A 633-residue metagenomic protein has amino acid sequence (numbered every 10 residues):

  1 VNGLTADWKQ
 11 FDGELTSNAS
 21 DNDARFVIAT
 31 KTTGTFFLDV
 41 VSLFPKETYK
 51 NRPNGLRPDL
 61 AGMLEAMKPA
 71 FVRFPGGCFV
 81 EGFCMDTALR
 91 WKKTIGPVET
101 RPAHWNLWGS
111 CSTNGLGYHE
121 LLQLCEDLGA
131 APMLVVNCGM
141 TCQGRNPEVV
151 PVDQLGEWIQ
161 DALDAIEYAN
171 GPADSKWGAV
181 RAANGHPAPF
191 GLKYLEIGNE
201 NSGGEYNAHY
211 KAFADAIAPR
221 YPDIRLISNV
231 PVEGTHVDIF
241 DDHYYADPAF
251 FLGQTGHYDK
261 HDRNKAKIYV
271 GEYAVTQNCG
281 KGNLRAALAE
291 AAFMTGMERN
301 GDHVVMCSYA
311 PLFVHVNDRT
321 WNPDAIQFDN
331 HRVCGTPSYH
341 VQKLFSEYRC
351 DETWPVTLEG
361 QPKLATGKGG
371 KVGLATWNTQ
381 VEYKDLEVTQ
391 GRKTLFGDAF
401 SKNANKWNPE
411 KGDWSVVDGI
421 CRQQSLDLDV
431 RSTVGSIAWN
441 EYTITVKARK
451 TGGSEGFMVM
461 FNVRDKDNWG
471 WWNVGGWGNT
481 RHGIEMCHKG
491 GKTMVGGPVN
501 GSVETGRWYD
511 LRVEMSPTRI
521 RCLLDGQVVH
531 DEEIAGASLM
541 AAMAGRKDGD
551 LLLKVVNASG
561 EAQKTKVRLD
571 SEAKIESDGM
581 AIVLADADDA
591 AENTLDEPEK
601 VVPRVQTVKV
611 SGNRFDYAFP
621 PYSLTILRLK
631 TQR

Functional and structural regions predicted by a protein language model:
F11-S42, W177, A182-N184, K363 (+4 more regions): Extracellular beta-strand ligand-recognition surfaces/modules
N22-F26, G453-V463, L524, Q563-T565: Beta-strand acidic-aromatic groove motif in beta-rich domains, primarily in extracellular
N51-G77, P355-V356, K363-T366, G370-D413: Extracellular carbohydrate-recognition regions
V80-Y118, R145-Q160, E167, G171-E196: Aromatic- and acidic-residue-enriched carbohydrate-binding clefts of CAZyme catalytic domains
A214-N229, G234, D238-I239, H243-Y348 (+1 more regions): Catalytic-core region of carbohydrate-active enzymes that cleave or remodel glycosidic bonds
M294, N300-G301, S308, P323-L364 (+4 more regions): Catalytic cores of secreted or luminal carbohydrate-active enzymes
K363-K368, G391, F400-K402, K406-N408 (+9 more regions): C-terminal beta-sandwich/jelly-roll accessory domains of carbohydrate-active enzymes
S425-H488: Secretory/extracellular carbohydrate-interaction modules and structurally similar beta-sandwich "look-alikes"
